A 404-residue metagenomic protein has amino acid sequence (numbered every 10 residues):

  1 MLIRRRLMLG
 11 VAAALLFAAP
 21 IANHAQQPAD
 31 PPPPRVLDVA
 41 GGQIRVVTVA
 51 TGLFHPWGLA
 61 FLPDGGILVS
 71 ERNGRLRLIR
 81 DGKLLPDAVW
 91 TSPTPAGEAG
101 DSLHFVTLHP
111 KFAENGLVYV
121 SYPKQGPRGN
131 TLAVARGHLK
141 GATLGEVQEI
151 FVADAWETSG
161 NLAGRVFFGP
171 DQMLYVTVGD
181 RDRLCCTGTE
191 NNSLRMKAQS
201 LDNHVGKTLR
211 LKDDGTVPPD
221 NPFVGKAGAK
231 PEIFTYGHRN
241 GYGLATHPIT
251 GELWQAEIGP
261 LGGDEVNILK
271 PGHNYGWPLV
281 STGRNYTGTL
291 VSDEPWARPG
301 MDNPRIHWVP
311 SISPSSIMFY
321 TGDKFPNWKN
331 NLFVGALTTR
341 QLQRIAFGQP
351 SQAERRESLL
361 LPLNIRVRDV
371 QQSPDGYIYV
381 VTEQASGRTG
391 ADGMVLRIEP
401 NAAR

Functional and structural regions predicted by a protein language model:
L2-G10: Bacterial N-terminal signal peptides that target proteins for export
G10-P20: Bacterial N-terminal signal peptides
H24-L184, G243-T246, G251-G259, P310-P350 (+1 more regions): Acidic, Gly/Ser/Thr-rich repeat motifs that build Ca2+-stabilized beta-propeller blades
Q26-R45, L84, L144, T216-K226 (+1 more regions): Blade/loop signatures of beta-propeller domains
V47-T48, L85-P93, G145-F151, P219-F223 (+2 more regions): Beta-propeller fold detector
L132-G141, R195-D213, L269-K270, I398-E399: Beta-propeller blade signature
P231, T235-P271: Acidic, glycine-rich loop-and-beta core segments that form the ion-binding/anion-interacting portion of active sites
H238, Q352-P374: Conserved blade-ending motifs and adjacent loop-strand segments that build the rim/top face of beta-propeller domains
